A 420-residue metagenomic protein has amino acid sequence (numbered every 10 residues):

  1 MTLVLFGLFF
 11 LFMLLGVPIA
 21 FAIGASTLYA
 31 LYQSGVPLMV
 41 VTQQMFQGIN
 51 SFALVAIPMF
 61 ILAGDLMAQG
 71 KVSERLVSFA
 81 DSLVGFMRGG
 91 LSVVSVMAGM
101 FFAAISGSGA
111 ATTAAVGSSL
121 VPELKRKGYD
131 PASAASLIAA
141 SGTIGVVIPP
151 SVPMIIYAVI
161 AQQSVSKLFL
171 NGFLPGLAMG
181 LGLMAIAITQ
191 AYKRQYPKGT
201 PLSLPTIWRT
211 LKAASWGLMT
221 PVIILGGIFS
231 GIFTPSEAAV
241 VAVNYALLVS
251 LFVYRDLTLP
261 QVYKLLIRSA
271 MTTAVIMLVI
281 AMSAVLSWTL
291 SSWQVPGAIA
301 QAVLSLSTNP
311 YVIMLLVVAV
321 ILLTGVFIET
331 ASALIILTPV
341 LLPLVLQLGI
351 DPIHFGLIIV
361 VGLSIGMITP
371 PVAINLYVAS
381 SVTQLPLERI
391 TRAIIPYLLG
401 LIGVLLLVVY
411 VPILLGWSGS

Functional and structural regions predicted by a protein language model:
M1-S420: Alpha-helical transmembrane segments of multi-pass membrane transport proteins
